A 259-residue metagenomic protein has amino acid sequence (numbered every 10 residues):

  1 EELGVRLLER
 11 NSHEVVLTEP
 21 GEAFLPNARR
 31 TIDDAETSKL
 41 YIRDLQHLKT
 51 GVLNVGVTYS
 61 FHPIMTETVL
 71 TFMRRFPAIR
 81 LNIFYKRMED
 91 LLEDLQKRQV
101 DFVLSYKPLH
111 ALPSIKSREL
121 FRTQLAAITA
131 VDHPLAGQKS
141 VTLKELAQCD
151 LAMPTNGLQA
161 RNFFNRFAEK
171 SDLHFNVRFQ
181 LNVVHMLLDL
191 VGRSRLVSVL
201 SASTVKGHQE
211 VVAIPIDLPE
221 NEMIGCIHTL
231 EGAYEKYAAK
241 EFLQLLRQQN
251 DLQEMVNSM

Functional and structural regions predicted by a protein language model:
E1-E19: A short LG(V/I)-centered, amphipathic sequence patch enriched for acidic residue(s) preceding the LG motif
P26, E67-T71, E89-L125, T129 (+2 more regions): Short beta-strand-centered segments that line the small-molecule binding cleft or hinge of alpha/beta clamshell
L40, Q46-F76, R80-F84, E89-L92 (+1 more regions): N-terminal winged-helix
Q46, S114-L151: Flexible hinge/capping segments at coil-to-helix
I64, A213-V256: A late-sequence structural motif
R87-V100, Y106, Q159-I214: Hydrophobic hinge/microswitch elements
Y106, A136, C149-S171, E235-L243 (+1 more regions): Secondary-structure junction motif
L112-R118, R122-Q124, Q138, H185-Y234: Beta-alpha-beta core module
